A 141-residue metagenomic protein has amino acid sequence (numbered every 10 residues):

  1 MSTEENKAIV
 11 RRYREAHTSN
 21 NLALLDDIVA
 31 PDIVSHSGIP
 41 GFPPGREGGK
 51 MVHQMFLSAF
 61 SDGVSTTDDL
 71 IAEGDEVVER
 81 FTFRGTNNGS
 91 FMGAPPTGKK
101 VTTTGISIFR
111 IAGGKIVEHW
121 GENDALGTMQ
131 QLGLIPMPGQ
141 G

Functional and structural regions predicted by a protein language model:
M1-G141: C-terminal and inter-domain tail/linker signature
